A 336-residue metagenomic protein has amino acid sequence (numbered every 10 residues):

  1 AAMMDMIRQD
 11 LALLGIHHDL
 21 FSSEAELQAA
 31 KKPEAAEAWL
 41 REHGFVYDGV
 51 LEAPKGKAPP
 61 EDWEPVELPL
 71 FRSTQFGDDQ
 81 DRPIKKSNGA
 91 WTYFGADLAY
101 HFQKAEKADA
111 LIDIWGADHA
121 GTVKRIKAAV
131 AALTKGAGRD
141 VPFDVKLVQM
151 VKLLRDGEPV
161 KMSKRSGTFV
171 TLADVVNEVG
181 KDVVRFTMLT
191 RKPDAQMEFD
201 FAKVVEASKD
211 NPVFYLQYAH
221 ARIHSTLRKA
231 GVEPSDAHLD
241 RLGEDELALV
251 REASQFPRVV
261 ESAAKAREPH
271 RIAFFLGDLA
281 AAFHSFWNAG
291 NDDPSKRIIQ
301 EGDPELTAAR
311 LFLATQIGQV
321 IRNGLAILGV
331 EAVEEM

Functional and structural regions predicted by a protein language model:
A1-M336: Non-catalytic interaction-recognition regions
